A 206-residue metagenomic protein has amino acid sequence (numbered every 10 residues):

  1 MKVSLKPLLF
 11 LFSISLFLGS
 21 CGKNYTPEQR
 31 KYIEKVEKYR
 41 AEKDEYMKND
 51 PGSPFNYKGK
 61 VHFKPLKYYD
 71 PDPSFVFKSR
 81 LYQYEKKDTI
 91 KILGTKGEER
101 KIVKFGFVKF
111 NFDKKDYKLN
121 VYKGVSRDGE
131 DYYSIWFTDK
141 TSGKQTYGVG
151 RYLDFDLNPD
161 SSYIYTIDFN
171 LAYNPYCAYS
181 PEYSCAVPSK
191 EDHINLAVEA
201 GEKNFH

Functional and structural regions predicted by a protein language model:
M1-L9: Bacterial N-terminal signal peptides that target proteins for export
F17-S20: C-terminal motif of bacterial Sec signal peptides marking the signal peptidase cleavage site
G22-N24: Bacterial signal peptide processing site
R40-P73: Post-signal-peptide N-terminal segment of Sec-exported extracytoplasmic proteins
E85-V149: Mid-length scaffold segments of soluble, non-membrane domains
W136-Y173: Acidic, glycine-rich flexible loop segments
A172-H206: Extended, aromatic/histidine-rich regions of cofactor-dependent oxidoreductases associated with respiratory
